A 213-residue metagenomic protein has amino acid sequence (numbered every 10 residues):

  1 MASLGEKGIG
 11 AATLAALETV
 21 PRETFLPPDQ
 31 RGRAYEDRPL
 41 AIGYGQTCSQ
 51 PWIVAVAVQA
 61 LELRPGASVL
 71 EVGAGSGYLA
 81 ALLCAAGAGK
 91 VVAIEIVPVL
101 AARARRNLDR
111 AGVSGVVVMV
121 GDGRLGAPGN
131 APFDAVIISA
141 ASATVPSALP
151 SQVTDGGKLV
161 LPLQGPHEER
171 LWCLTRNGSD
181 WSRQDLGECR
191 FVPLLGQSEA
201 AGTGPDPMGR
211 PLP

Functional and structural regions predicted by a protein language model:
M1-L70, A81-L82, A86, L100-S114 (+1 more regions): Class I SAM-dependent transferase core
I9, I42, I53, I94-I96 (+2 more regions): Weak global preference for isoleucine
E18, R31-Y35, G75, T154 (+2 more regions): Residue-level signal for alpha-helical context at structural boundaries
E62-S182, R210-P213: Conserved nucleotide-cofactor-binding alpha/beta core module
L195-P213: Short, surface-exposed secondary-structure junctions/capping segments
